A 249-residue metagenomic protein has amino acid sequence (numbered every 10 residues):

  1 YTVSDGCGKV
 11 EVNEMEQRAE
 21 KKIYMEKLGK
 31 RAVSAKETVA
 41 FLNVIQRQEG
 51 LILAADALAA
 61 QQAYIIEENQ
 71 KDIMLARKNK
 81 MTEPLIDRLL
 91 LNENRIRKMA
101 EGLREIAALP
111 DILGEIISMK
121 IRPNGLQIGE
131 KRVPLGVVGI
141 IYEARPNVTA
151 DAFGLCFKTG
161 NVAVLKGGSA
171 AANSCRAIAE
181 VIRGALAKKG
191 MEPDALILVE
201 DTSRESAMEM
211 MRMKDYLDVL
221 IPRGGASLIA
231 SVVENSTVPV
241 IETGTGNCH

Functional and structural regions predicted by a protein language model:
Y1-V3, K9-V12: Short, positively charged and aromatic/hydrophobic N-terminal segments
E16-I128: N-terminal Rossmann-like NAD(P)+-binding subdomain of aldehyde/semialdehyde dehydrogenases
V44, G167-A170, G225-A226, T245: Short, ordered loop/turn segments at secondary-structure junctions
Y64, N147, N173, E205 (+1 more regions): Short alpha-helical
A108, I112-A185, K189, S236-V240 (+1 more regions): Conserved small-residue-rich beta-alpha loop and adjacent elements that most often cradle the phosphate/pyrophosphate
M191, L198-H249: Conserved NAD(P)+-binding/catalytic subdomain of aldehyde/semialdehyde dehydrogenases
